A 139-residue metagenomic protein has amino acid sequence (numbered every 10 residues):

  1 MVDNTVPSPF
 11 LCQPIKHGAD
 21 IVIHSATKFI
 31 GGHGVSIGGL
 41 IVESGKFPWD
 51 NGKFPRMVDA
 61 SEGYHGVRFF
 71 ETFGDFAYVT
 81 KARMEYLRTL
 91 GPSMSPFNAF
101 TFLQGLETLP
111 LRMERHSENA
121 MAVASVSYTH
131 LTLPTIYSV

Functional and structural regions predicted by a protein language model:
M1-Y128: Conserved PLP-enzyme active-site core in the AAT-like
H130, T135-V139: Single conserved hydrophobic/aromatic residue that forms the stacking wall/gate of nucleotide- or nucleobase-binding
